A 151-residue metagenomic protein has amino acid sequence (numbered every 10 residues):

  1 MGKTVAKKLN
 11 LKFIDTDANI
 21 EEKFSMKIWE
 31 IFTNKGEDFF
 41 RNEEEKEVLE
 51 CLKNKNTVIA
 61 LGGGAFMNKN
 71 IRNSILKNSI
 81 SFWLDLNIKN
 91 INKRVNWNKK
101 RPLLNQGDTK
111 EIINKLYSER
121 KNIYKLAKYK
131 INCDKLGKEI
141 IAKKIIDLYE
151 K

Functional and structural regions predicted by a protein language model:
M1-E30, I80, K151: Glycine-rich phosphate-binding loop of ATP-dependent small-molecule kinases
K3, N70-N73, K93-W97, K143-K144: Short amphipathic alpha-helical segments
T4, K8, S118-K151: NTP-dependent small-molecule kinase module
D15-L76, R101-P102, K110: ATP-dependent small-molecule kinase phosphotransfer cores that center on conserved nucleotide phosphate-binding segments
K55, N78-S79, A127-K128: Short, well-ordered alpha-helix to beta-strand connector turns
G63-F66, N87-K89, L136: Short glycine-rich anion-binding loops that position phosphate/pyrophosphate groups of nucleotides and phosphorylated
I75-N98, I131: Conserved phosphate-donor/acceptor-positioning beta-strand/loop module used by diverse small-molecule
I88-N92, N96, K110, N114 (+1 more regions): An amphipathic alpha-helix signature
